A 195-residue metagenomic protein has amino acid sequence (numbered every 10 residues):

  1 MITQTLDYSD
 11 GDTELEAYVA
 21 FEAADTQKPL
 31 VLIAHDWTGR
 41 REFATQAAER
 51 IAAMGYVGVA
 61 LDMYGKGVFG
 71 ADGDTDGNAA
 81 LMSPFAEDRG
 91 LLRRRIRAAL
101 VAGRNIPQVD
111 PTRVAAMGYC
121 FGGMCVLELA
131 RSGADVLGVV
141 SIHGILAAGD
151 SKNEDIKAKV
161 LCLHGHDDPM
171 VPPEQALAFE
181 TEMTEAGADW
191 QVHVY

Functional and structural regions predicted by a protein language model:
M1-Y195: N-terminal cap/leader regions of alpha/beta-hydrolase-fold enzymes, predominantly small-molecule hydrolases
